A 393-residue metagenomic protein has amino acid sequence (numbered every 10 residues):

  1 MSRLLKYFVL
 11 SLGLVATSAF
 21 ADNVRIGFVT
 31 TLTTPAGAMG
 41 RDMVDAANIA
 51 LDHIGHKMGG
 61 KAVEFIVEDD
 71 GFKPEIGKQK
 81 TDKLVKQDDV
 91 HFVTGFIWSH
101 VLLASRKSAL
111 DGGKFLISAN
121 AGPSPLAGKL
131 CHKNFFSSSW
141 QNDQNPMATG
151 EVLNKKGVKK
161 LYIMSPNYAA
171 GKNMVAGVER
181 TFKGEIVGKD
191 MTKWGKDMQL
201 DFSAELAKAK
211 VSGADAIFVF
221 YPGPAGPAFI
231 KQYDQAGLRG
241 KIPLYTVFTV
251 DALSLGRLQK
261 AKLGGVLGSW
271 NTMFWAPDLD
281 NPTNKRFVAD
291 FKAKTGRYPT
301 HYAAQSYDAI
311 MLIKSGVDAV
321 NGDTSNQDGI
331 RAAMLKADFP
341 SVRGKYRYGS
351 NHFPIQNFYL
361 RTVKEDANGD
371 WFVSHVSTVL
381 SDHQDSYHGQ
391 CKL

Functional and structural regions predicted by a protein language model:
Y7-A16: Bacterial N-terminal signal peptides
T17-A21: Sec/Tat signal peptide C-region and signal peptidase I cleavage site
G27-A46, E68-E75, I97-W98, M164-K172 (+3 more regions): Extracytoplasmic "Venus flytrap"
A38-D45, H53, K57-L126, S138 (+3 more regions): Beta-alpha junction/loop-to-helix N-cap segments that form part of ligand/metal-binding clefts
D70, I117, S124-A127, R239-Q259 (+1 more regions): Venus flytrap/periplasmic-binding-protein-like
Q79, S124-A127, H132-A236, P277-R286: Extracellular/periplasmic Venus flytrap/periplasmic-binding protein
L84, D88-I97, I117-A119, K160-S165 (+4 more regions): Periplasmic-binding protein-like
Y233-Y307, D318-T324, V363, A367 (+1 more regions): Extracellular/periplasmic periplasmic-binding protein-like sensory domains
